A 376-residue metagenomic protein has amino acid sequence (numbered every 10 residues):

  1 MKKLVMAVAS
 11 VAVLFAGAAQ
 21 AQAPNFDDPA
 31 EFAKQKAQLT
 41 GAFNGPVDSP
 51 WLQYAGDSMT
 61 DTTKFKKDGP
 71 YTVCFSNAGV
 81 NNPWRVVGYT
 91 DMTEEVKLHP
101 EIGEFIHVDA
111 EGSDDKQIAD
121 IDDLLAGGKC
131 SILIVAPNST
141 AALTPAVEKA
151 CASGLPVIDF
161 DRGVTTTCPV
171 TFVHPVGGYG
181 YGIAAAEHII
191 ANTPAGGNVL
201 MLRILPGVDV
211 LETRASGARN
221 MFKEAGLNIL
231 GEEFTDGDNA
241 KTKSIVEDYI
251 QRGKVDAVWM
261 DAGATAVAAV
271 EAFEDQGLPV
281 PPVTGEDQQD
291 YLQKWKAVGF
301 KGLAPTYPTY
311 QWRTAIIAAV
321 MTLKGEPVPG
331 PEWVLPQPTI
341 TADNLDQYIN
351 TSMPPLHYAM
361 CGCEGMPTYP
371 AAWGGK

Functional and structural regions predicted by a protein language model:
M1-A21: Gram-negative bacterial Sec-dependent N-terminal signal peptides
Q22-Y71, W312-K376: Hinge/cleft segment of the Venus flytrap/periplasmic-binding protein
P24-F65, P70-D91, E95, H99 (+4 more regions): Extracytoplasmic "Venus flytrap"
D57-T60, E104-S131, G231-R252, A266-A268: Structural motif
M59-T60, Q117, V173-V199, T213 (+3 more regions): Hydrophobic alpha-helical segments within soluble ligand-binding/sensing domains
V73-N77, M92-E94, I183-E232, A319-P354: An alpha-beta-alpha
V135-A150, A218, T235-K294: Hydrophobic alpha-helical
T140-G180, N198, Q289-K301: Flexible loop/hinge segments that line or gate small-molecule binding clefts
